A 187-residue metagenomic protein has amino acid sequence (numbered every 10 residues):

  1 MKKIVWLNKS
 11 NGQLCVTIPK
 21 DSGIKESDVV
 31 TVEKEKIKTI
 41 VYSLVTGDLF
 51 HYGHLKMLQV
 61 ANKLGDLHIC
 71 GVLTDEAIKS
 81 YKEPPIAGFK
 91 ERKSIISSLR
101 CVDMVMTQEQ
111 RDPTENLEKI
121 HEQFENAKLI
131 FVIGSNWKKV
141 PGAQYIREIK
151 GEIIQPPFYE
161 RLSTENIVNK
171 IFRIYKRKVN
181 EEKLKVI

Functional and structural regions predicted by a protein language model:
I4-L7, G12-Q13, K20-I187: Nucleotidyltransferase catalytic core that binds NTPs
